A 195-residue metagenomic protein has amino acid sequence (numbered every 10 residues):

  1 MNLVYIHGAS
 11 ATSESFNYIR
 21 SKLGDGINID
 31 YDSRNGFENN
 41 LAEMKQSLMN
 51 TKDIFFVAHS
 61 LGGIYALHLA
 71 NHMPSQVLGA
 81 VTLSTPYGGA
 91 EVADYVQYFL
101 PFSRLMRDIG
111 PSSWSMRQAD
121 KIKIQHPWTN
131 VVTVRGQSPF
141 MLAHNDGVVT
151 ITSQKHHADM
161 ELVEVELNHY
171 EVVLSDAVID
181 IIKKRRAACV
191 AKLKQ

Functional and structural regions predicted by a protein language model:
L3-H7, E14-N17, G26-H126, S138-M141: Serine-dependent carboxylesterase/thioesterase catalytic core of lipase-like alpha/beta-hydrolase/SGNH enzymes
A11, K123-Q195: C-terminal catalytic-base region of ester-bond hydrolases, centering on the histidine of the charge-relay
S13-R20, I151: Short, surface-exposed alpha-helical segments at coil->helix boundaries
L23, L48, R186-V190: Hydrophobic, Leu/Ile/Phe/Ala-enriched alpha-helical segments that form helix-helix packing faces
G24-I27, H157-D159: Structural alpha-beta junctions
